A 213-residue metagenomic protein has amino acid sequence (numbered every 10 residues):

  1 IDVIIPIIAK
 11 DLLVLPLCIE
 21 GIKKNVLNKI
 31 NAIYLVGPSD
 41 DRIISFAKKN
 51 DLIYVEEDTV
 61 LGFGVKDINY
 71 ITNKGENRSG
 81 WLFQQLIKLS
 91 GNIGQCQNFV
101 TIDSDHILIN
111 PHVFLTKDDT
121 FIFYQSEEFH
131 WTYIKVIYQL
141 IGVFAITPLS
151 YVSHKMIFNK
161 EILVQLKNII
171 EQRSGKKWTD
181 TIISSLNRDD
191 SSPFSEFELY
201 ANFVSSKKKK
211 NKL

Functional and structural regions predicted by a protein language model:
I1-L17: N-proximal low-complexity "stem/linker" segments adjacent to membrane-targeting elements
E20-I30: Short, acidic, metal-binding catalytic loop of nucleotide-sugar glycosyltransferases
K29-D40, V55-T59: Short beta-strand/loop segment that forms part of the nucleotide-sugar
R42-I93: Active-site-proximal specificity loops/subdomain of glycosyltransferases
F99: Short aromatic/hydrophobic "clamp" motif used to bind/position activated sugar donors
D103-I107: The conserved acidic donor/metal-binding loop of glycosyltransferases
L108-I141: Conserved donor-nucleotide/metal-binding helix-loop-beta segment in metal-dependent transferases, i.e., the alpha-helix
L149-L213: Catalytic core and acceptor-binding pocket of nucleotide-sugar-dependent glycosyltransferases
